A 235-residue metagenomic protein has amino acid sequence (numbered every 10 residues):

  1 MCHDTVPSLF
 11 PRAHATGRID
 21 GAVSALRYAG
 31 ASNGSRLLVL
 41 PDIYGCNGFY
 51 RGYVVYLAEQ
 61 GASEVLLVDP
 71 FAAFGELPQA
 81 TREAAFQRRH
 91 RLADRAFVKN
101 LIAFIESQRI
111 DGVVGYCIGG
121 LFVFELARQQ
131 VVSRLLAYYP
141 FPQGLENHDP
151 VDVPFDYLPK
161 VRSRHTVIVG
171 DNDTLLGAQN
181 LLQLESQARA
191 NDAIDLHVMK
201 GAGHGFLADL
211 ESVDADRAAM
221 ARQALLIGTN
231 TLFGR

Functional and structural regions predicted by a protein language model:
C2-Q108, A208: Serine-hydrolase catalytic machinery in alpha/beta-hydrolase-like enzymes
V113-Y116, Y138: Short beta-strand immediately N-terminal to the catalytic nucleophile in serine-hydrolase-like folds
G115-G119, V123: Gly/Ala-rich beta-loop-alpha elbow adjacent to hydrolase catalytic centers
Q130-L145: A conserved short beta-strand
P159-H165, N191-D192: Short, proline-enriched alpha-helix->beta-strand connector loops that line the catalytic pocket of alpha/beta-hydrolase
V161, V167-V169, D173, M199: Short beta-strand/loop motif that positions the catalytic acidic residue of the alpha/beta-hydrolase fold
T174-N180: Conserved alpha/beta-hydrolase "acid-adjacent" motif
N191-R235: C-terminal catalytic histidine-bearing segment of alpha/beta-hydrolase fold enzymes
